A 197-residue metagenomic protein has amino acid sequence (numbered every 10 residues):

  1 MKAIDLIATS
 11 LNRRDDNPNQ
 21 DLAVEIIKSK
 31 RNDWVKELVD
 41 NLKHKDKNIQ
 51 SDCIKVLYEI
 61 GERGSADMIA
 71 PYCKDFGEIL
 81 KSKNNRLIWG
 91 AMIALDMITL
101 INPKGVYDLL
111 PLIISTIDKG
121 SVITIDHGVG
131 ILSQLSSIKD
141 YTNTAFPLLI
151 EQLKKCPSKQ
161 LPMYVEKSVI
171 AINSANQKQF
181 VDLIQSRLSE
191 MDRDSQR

Functional and structural regions predicted by a protein language model:
M1-D16, Q20, P162-Y164, S174-R197: Eukaryotic acidic, Ser/Thr-rich intrinsically disordered low-complexity regions
M1-I7, S29-L42, A66-I79, P103-T116 (+2 more regions): Amphipathic alpha-helical scaffolding segments comprising HEAT/armadillo-like alpha-solenoid repeats
D15, K45-K47, K83-N85, G120-V122 (+2 more regions): Short inter-helical turns and helix N-cap capping residues of alpha-solenoid HEAT/ARM repeat scaffolds
P18-L22, C53-V56, A91, G128 (+3 more regions): Conserved hydrophobic register position within alpha-solenoid helical repeats
D21-R63: Long, hydrophobic/aromatic N-terminal blocks
I27, Y58-G61, D96, S133-Q134 (+1 more regions): Structural signature of alpha-helical solenoid repeat scaffolds
S51-E62, K74, G90-M97: Non-membrane alpha-helical segments in proteins
D118-A171: A generic hydrophobic-segment detector
